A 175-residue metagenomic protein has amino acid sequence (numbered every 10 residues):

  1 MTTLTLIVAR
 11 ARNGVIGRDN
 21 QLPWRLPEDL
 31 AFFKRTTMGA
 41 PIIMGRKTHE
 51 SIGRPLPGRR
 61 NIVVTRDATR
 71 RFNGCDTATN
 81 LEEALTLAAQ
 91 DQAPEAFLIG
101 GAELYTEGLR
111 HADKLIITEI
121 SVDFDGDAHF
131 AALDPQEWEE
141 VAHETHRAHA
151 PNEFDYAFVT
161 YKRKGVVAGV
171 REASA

Functional and structural regions predicted by a protein language model:
L4-R171, A175: Flexible, gly/pro- and Lys/Arg-enriched active-site loops
